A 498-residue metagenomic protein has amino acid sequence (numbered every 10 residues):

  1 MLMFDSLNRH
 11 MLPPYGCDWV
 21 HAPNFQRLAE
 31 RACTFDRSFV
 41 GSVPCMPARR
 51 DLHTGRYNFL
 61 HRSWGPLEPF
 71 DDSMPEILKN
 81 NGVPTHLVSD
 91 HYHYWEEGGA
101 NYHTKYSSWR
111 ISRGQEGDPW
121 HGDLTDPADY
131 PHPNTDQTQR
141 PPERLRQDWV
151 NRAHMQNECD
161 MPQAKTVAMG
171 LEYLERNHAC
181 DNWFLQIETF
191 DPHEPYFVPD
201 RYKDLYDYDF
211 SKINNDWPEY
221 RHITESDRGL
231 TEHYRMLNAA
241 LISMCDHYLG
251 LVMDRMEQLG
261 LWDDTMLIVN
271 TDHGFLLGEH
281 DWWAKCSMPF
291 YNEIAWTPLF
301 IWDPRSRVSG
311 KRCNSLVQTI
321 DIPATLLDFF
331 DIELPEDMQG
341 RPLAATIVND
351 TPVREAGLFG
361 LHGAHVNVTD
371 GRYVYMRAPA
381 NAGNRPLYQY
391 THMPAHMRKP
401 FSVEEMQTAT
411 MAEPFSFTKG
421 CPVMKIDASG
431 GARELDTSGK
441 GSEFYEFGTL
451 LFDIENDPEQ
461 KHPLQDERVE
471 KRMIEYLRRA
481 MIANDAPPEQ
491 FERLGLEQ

Functional and structural regions predicted by a protein language model:
M1, G99-R110, E116, E143-D148 (+4 more regions): Active-site regions of oxyanion-processing enzymes, predominantly non-cytosolic
M1-C33, S42, K79, F447 (+1 more regions): Active-site-proximal N-terminal segment of extracellular/periplasmic enzymes that hydrolyze or transfer
D18-H21, V40, G65-D72, E232-M244 (+3 more regions): A short beta-strand-to-alpha-helix junction
V20, P195-Y208, R255-Q318, R354: Histidine-centered active-site microenvironments of extracellular/periplasmic hydrolases and transferases
A22, L52, C159, Q163 (+3 more regions): Polar, surface-exposed loop/tail segments that function as active-site lids or cofactor/substrate-recognition elements
R49-Q156, G360-L361: Catalytic-site neighborhoods of secreted/periplasmic enzymes that process anionic sulfate/phosphate groups
D160-H178, E219-T265, F329: A long, amphipathic alpha-helix that forms part of the scaffold/cap immediately adjacent to metal-dependent active
N292, H362-Q465: C-terminal, low-complexity/hydrophilic appendages and adjacent surface loops of extracellular/periplasmic anionic
